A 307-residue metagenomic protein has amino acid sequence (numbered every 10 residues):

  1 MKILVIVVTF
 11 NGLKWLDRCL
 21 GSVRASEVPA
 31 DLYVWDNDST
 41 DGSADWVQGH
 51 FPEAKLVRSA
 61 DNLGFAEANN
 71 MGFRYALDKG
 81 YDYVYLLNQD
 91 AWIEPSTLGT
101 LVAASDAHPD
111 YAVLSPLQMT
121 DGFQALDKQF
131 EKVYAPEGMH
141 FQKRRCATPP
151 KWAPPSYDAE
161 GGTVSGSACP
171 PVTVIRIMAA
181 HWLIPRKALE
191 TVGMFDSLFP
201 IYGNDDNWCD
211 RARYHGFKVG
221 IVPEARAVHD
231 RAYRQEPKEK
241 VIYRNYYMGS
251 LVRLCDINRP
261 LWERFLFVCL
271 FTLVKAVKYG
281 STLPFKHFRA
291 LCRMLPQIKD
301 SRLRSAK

Functional and structural regions predicted by a protein language model:
M1-S22: N-proximal low-complexity "stem/linker" segments adjacent to membrane-targeting elements
G21-A30: Short, acidic, metal-binding catalytic loop of nucleotide-sugar glycosyltransferases
S22, D36-D45, D61: A conserved acidic beta->alpha catalytic loop
S59-K79: Glycine-rich, basic loop-to-helix element that forms the pyrophosphate-binding segment of sugar-nucleotide handling
M71, A91-V192: Acidic/His-rich active-site region of diverse nucleotide-sugar glycosyltransferases
Y81-W92: Short beta-strand-to-loop acidic/aromatic patch adjacent to the donor-nucleotide binding site
I175-G193, L198-R226: A short, conserved alpha-helix in the catalytic core of glycosyltransferases
V241-V252, D256-K307: Non-catalytic, C-terminal membrane-associated alpha-helical segments of glycosyltransferases
